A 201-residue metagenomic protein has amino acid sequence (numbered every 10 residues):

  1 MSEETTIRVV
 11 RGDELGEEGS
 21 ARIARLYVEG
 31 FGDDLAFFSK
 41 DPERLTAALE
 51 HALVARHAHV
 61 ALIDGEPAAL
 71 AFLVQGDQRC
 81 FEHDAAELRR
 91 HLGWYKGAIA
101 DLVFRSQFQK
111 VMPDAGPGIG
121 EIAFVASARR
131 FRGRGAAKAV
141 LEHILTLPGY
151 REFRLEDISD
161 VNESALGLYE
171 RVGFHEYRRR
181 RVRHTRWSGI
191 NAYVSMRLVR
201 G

Functional and structural regions predicted by a protein language model:
M1-E18, E29, G201: Conserved N-terminal entry element of GNAT/NAT acetyltransferase domains
V28-A48, C80-E87, L92-A98: Conserved GNAT-fold acetyl-CoA-binding loop/helix
F37-H59, F72, D77-Q78, K110-V111: Active-site rim helix/loop that mediates acceptor-substrate recognition in acyltransferases
V60, E66-Q75, F104, E121 (+1 more regions): Conserved beta-strand in the GNAT
D77-G120, H184-W187: Conserved acyl-donor/pantetheine-binding loop and adjacent beta-alpha core of acyl/acetyltransferases and related
S106-G116, A139-F153: Conserved acyl-CoA
A123-R132, R154-L166, V182-A192: Conserved beta-strand-loop-alpha-helix junction that forms the acyl-donor binding cleft
S127, G133-T146, G167-R171: Conserved acetyl-CoA-binding loop-helix of GNAT-fold acetyltransferases
